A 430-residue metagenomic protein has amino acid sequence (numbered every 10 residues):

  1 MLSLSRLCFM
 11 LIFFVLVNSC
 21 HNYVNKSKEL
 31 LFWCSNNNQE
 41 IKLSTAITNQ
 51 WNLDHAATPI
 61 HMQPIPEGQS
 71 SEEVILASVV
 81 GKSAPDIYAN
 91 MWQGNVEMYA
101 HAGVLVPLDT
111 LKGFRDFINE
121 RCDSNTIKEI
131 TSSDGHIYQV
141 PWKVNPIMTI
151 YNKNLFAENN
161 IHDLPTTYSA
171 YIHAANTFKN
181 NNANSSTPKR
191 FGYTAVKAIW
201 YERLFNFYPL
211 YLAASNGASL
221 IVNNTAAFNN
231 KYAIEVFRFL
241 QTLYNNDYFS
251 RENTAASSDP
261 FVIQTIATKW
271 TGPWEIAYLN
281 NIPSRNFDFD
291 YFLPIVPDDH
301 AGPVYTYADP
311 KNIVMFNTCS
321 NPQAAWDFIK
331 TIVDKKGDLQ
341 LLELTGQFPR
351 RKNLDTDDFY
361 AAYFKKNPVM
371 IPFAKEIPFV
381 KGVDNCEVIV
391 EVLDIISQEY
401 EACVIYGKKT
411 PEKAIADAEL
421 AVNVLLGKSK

Functional and structural regions predicted by a protein language model:
C20, A157, D358, K375-K430: Conserved C-terminal helix/tail region of periplasmic/extracytoplasmic solute-binding proteins
L53, P59, L76, V80 (+9 more regions): Extracytoplasmic/periplasmic substrate-recognition and gating elements
L53-C122, N154-T166, P260, Q264-T268 (+3 more regions): Extracytoplasmic "Venus flytrap"/periplasmic binding protein-like
A77, P85-D86, R115-L155, S186 (+2 more regions): A structural signal for short loop-to-beta-strand junctions that line the ligand-binding cleft of periplasmic/secreted
M91-P146, T187-K189, L204, D288-L293 (+2 more regions): Hinge/lid segment of periplasmic solute-binding proteins
K128, F292, E343-Q398: Long, aromatic- and glycine/proline-rich binding clefts that accommodate carbohydrate-like moieties
D134-W142, I147, I172-T225: Extracytoplasmic/periplasmic solute-binding protein
A174-N176, V222-R251: Glycine-centered hinge/linker elements that transmit conformational signals in sensory and ligand-binding systems
